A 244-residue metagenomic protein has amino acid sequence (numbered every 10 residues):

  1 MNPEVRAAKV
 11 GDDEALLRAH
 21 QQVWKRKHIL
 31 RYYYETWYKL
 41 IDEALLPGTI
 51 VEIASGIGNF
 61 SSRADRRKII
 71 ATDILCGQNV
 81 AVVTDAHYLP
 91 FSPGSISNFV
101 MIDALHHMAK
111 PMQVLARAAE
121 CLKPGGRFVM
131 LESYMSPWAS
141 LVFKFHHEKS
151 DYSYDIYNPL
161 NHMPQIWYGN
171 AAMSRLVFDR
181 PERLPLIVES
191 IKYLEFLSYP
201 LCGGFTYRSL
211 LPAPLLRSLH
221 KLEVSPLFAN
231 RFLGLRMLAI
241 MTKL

Functional and structural regions predicted by a protein language model:
M1-H87, G234-M237: Conserved N-terminal segment of class I S-adenosyl-L-methionine
Y88-P93: Short conserved loop adjoining the S-adenosyl-L-methionine
V100: A conserved beta-strand element that flanks and buttresses the S-adenosyl-L-methionine
D103-A104: Short catalytic micro-motifs in class I SAM-dependent methyltransferases
M112-R127: A short glycine-rich, Lys/Arg-flanked "PGG" loop and its adjoining helix->strand segment in the class I
F128-P159: Conserved class I S-adenosyl-L-methionine
I166-I191: Short alpha-helix
L186-L244: A C-terminal cap/extension of S-adenosyl-L-methionine-dependent methyltransferases that defines the acceptor-substrate
